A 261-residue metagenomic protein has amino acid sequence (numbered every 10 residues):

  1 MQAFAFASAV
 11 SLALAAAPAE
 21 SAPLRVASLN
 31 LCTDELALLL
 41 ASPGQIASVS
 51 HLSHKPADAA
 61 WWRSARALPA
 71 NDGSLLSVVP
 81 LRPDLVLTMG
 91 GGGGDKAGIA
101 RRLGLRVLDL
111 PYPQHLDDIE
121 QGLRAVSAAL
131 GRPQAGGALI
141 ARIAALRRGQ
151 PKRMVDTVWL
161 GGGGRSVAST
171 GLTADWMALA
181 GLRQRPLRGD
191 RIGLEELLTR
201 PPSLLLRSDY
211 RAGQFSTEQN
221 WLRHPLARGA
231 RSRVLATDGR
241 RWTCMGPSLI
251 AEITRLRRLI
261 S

Functional and structural regions predicted by a protein language model:
Q2-L36, N71-G73, P80, A129-V158 (+3 more regions): Bacterial Sec-exported substrate-binding components of ABC uptake systems
A22-R25, L85, D95-R165, P186-R188 (+1 more regions): Extracytoplasmic substrate-binding proteins
R25-K96, R185: A short, structured surface patch at a secondary-structure boundary
N30, S50, G90-G91, G189 (+2 more regions): Short secondary-structure boundary segments
D34-L39, H54-A59, L160, R165-S169 (+3 more regions): Short, solvent-exposed loop/turn elements at domain surfaces
S42, R63, R102-L105, A180 (+1 more regions): Short, structured coil segments at secondary-structure junctions
L52-A57, S64-A65, V167-I192: Alpha-helical, coiled-coil/dimerization segments enriched in small aliphatic residues
G92-R102, L204-L222: A ligand-binding cleft/hinge motif common to bilobed small-molecule-binding domains
